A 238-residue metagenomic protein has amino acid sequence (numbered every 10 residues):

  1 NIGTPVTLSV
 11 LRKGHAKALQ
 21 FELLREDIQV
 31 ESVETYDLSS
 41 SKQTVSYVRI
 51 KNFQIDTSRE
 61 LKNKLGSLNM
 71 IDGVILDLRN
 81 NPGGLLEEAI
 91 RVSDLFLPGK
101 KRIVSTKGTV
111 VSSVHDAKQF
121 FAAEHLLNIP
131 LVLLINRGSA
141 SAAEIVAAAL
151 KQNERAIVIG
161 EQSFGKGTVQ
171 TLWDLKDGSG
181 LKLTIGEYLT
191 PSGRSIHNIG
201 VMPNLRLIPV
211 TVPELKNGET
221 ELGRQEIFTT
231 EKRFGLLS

Functional and structural regions predicted by a protein language model:
N1, P5-L24, D37: PDZ peptide-recognition modules
K17-Q20, Q29-S238: C-terminal "post-core" interaction segments
